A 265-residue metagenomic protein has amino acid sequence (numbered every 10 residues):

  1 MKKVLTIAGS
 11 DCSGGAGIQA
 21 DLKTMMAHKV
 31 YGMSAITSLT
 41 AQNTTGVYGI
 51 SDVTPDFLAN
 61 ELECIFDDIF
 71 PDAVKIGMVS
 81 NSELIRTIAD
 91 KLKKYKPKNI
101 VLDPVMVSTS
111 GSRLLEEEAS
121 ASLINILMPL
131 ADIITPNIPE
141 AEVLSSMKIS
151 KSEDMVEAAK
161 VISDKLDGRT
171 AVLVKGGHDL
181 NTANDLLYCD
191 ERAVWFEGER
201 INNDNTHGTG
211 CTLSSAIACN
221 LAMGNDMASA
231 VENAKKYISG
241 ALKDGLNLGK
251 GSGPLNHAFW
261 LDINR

Functional and structural regions predicted by a protein language model:
K2-T6, I18, M26-T109, R113 (+1 more regions): Conserved N-terminal subdomain of the carbohydrate kinase-like
I7-S13, V194-H207: Short pre-catalytic strand/loop immediately N-terminal to key active-site residues, enriched for Gly-Thr
Q19, E142-V143, N203-M227: Short, small-residue alpha-helix embedded
K29-M33, V194, N220-A234: Phosphate-handling active-site elements
D52, A228-R265: Charged C-terminal helix
R86-Y95, R192, M223, A228-S229: Nucleotide and nucleotide-moiety/phosphate-recognizing core
E117-A193: Conserved phosphate/ATP/ADP-binding segment of small-molecule kinases
